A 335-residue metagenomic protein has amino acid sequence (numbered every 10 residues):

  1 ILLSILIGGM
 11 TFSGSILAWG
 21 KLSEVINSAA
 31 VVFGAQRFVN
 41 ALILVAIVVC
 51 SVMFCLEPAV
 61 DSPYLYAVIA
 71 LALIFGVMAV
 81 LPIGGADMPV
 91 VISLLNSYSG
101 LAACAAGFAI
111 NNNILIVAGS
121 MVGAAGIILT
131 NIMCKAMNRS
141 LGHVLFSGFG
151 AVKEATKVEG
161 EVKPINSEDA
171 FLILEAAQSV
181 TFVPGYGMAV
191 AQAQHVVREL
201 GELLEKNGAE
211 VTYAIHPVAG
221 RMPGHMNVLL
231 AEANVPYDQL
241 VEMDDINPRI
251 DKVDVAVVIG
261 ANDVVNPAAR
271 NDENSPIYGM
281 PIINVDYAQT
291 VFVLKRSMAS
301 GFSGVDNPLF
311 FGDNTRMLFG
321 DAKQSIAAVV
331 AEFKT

Functional and structural regions predicted by a protein language model:
I1-P89, L94-S97, L115, N131 (+1 more regions): Acidic, glycine-enriched active-site microenvironments
L17-A18, A79, S93, A103-A106 (+8 more regions): Short acidic, glycine/serine/threonine-rich loops at helix termini
A30, A59-Y64, I114-A118, K135-F146 (+1 more regions): Flexible, glycine/charged-enriched surface loops at secondary-structure junctions
A35-N40, S147-A151, L240-N247: Short linear loop/turn motifs
G84, Y98-G142: Mobile "lid/hinge" segments at catalytic clefts and subdomain interfaces of large enzymes
A86-M88, R139, R316: Conformational gate/switch positions in structured elements
M121-A177: Membrane-interfacial segments at transmembrane helix termini in multi-pass membrane proteins
V158-T335: Structured cytosolic domains appended to multi-pass membrane proteins
